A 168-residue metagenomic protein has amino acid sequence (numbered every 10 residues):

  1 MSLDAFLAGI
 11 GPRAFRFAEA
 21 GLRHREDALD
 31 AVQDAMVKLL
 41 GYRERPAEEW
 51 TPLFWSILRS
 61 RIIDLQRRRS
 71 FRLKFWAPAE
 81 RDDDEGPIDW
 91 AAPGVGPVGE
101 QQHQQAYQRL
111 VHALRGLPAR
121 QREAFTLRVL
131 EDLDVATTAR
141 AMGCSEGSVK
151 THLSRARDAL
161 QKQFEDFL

Functional and structural regions predicted by a protein language model:
M1-L3, K74-W76, R140-A141, R157-L168: C-terminal edge and immediately downstream basic/flexible tail or linker adjoining helix-turn-helix-like DNA-binding
M1-R16, A20, E26-L29, L40 (+1 more regions): A short, charge-rich alpha-helical start-of-domain segment used by transcription regulators
I10, A31, H152-R155: Residues within the DNA-recognition helix of helix-turn-helix
D34-W50, R68-S70: Sigma70-family region 2
R59-P78, H103: Arg/Lys-rich amphipathic alpha helix in sigma70-family domain 2
D83-H112: Acidic, proline/glycine-rich intrinsically disordered inter-domain spacer in sigma factors
H112-R115, A119-R120, E131-S148: Helix-turn-helix DNA-binding module
A124-R128: A short pre-motif secondary-structure segment
